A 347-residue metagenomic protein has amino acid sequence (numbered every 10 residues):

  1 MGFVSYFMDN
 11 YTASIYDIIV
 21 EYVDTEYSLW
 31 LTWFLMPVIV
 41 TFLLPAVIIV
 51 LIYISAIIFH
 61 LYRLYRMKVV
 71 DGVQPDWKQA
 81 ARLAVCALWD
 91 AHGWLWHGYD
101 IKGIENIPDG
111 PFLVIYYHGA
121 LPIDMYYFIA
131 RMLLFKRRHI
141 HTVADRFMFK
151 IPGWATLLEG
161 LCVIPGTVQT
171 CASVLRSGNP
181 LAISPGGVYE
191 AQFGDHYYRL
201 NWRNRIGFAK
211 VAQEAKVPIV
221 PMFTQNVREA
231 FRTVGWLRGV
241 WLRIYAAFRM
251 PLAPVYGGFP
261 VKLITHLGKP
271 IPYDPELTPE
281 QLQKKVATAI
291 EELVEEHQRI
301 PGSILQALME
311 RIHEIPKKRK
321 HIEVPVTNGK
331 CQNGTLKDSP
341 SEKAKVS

Functional and structural regions predicted by a protein language model:
G2-R131, K136-G166, P301-N328: Membrane-anchoring hydrophobic helices of lipid-metabolizing enzymes
G2-S55, S173-S347: Non-catalytic C-terminal accessory region of glycerolipid acyltransferases and related lyso-lipid remodeling enzymes
A81-V85, M125, I151, V168 (+5 more regions): A structural signal for well-ordered alpha-helical scaffolds and beta->alpha junctions
N106, F112, W154, Q169 (+3 more regions): Short capping/connector residues at structural and topological boundaries
Y117-G119, D145-F147, T170, G186-V188 (+1 more regions): Beta-hairpin (beta-strand-turn-beta-strand) motif
